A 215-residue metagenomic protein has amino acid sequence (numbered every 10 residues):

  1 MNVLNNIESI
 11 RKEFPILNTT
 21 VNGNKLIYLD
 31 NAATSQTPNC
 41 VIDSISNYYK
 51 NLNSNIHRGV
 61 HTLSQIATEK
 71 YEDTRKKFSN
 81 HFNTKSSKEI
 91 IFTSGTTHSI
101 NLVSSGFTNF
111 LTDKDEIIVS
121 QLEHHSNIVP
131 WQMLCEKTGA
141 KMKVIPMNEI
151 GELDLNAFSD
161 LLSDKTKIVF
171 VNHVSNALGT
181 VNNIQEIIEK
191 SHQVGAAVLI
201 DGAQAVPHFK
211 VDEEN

Functional and structural regions predicted by a protein language model:
M1-N215: Pyridoxal 5′-phosphate
